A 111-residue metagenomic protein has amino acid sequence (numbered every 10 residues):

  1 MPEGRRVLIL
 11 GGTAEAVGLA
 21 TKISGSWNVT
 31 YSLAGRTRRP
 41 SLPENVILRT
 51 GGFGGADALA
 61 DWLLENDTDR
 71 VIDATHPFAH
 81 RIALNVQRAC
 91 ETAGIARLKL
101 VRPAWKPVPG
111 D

Functional and structural regions predicted by a protein language model:
E3-G4, T68: Phosphate-coordination loops involved in phosphoryl transfer and adenosine-cofactor binding
R5-G35: N-terminal basic/disordered segments at the start of proteins
L8, G51, T75: Glycine- and other small-residue-rich loops at beta-strand/loop junctions that grip anionic moieties
A20-K22, P43-E44, A83-Q87: Short amphipathic alpha-helical segments
G25, P43-V46, A93-G94: Short, structured coil segments at secondary-structure junctions
T30-G54, V108-D111: N-terminal beta-loop-helix "entrance" segment that forms/cooperates in small-molecule cofactor or anionic ligand
G55-L59: Short acidic active-site motifs
A60-D111: Glycine/small-residue-rich loop that forms an oxyanion/phosphate-binding "nest" at active or ligand-binding sites
